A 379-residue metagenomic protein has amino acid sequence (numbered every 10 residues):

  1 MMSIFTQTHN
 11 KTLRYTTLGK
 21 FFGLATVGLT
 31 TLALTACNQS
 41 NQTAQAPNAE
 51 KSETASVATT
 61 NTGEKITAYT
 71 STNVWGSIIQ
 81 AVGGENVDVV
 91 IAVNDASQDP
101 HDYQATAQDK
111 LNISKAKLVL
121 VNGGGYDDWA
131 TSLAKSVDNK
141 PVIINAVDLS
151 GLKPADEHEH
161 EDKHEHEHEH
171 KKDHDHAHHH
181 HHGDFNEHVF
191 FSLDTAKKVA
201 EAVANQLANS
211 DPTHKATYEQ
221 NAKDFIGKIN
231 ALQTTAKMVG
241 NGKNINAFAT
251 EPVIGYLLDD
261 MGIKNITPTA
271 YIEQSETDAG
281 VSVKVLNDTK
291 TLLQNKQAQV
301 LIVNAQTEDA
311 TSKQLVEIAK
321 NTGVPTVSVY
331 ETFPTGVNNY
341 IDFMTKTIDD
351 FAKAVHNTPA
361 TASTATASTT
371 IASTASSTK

Functional and structural regions predicted by a protein language model:
S3-N10, G19-T26, A36-K379: Extracytoplasmic metal-acquisition and chelation regions
T31-T35: Hydrophobic h-region of N-terminal signal peptides that target proteins for export in Gram-negative bacteria
